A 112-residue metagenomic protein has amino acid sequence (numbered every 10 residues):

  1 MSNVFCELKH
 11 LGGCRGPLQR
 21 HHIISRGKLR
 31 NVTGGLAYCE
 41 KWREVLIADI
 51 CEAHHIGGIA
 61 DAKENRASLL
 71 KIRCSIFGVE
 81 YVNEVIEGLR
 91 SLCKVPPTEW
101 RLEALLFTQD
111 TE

Functional and structural regions predicted by a protein language model:
M1-I24, C51-A53: Short cysteine-rich loop/turn motifs with clustered Cys
G27-D49, I56-E112: Polybasic, low-complexity binding patches
